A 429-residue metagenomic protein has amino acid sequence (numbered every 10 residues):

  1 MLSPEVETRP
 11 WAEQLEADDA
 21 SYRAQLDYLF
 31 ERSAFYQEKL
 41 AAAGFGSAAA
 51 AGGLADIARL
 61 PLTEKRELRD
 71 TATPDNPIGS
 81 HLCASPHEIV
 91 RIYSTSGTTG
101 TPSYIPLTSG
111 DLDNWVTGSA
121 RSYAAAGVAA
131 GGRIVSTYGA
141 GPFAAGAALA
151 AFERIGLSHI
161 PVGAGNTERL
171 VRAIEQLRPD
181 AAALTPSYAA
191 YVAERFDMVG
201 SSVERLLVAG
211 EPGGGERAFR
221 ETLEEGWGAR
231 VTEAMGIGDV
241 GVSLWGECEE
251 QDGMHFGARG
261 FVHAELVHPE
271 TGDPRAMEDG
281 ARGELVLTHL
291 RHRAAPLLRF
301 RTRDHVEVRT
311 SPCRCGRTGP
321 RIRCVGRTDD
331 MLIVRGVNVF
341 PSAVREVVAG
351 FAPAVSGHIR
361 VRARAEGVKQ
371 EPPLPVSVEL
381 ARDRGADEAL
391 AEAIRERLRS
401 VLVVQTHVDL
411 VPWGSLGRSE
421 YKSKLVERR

Functional and structural regions predicted by a protein language model:
M1-S94, G100-T117, A124-A125, S201 (+4 more regions): Nucleotide 5′-phosphate-binding alpha/beta core
L2-Y28, A34, I155-R429: Active-site glycine/GP-rich loop and adjacent strand/helix microenvironment that borders small-molecule binding pockets
G97-Y104, A130, E153-R154: Gly-rich Lys/Arg/Thr-decorated short loops/hinges at beta-loop-alpha junctions or inter-strand turns that position
V116-R133, N166-P179: Conserved ATP-dependent adenylate/AMP-binding module captured primarily in the ANL superfamily
Y123-L157: Conserved AMP-binding loop of ANL adenylate-forming enzymes
